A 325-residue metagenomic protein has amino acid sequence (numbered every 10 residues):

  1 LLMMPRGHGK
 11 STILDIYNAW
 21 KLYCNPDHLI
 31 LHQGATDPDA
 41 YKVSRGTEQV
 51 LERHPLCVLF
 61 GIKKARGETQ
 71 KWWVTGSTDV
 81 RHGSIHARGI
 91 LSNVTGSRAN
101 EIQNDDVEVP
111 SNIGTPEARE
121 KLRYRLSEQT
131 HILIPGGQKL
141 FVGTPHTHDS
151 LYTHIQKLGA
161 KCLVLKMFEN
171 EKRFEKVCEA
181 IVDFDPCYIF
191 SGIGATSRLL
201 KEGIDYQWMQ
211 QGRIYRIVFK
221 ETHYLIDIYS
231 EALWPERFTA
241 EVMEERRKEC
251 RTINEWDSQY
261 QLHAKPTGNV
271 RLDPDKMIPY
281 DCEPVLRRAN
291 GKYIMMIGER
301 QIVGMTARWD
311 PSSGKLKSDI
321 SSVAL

Functional and structural regions predicted by a protein language model:
L1-I16: Walker A/P-loop
L14-N25: Walker A/P-loop NTP-binding motif
Q33-V94, Y206, Y215: Conserved nucleotide-state-sensing and coupling region of NTP-binding domains
Q70-E128: Conserved RecA-like ASCE ATPase "motif II neighborhood" in helicase/translocase motors
S84-R88, I302-K315: Two-metal-ion RNase H-like nuclease active-site motif
S97, Q301-I302, K315-S322: Short, flexible loop/turn motifs enriched in small residues
E117-E171: ASCE P-loop NTPase helicase motor core
K172-F174, D185-L200, G212-H223, D227-W309: ATPase catalytic-site recognition across NTP-hydrolyzing enzymes
